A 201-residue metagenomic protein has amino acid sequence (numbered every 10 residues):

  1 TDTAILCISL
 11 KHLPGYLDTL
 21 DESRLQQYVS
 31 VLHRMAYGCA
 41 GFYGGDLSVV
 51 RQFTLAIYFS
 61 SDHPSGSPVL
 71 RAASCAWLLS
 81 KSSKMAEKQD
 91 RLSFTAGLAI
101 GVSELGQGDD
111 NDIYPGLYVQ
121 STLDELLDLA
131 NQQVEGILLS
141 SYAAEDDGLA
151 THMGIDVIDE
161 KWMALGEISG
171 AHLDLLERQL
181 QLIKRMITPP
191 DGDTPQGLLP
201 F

Functional and structural regions predicted by a protein language model:
T1-S65: Catalytic NTP-binding/metal-coordinating core of nucleotidyl cyclase/transferase enzymes
T1-T3, G45, E104, D109-Y114 (+1 more regions): Intrinsically disordered, glycine/charged-rich C-terminal tails and inter-domain linkers that flank nucleotidyl cyclase
L10, I100, S141: Residues immediately flanking
L25-Y28, L32, P68, Y118 (+1 more regions): Helical mechanochemical/support elements of P-loop NTPase systems and associated helical scaffolds
R34-F42, L78-A86, E125-L129: Amphipathic alpha-helical regulatory segments at dimerization interfaces that relay allosteric signals between sensory
A40-P68, M85-Q120: Catalytic core of nucleotidyl cyclases, primarily class III adenylyl/guanylyl cyclases
R71-L79: Short amphipathic alpha-helices in soluble, non-transmembrane regions that often serve as interface/regulatory elements
